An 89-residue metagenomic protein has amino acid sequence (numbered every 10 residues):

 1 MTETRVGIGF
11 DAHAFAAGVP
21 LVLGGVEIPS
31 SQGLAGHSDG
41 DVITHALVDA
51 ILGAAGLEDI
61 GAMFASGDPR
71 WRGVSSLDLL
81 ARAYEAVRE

Functional and structural regions predicted by a protein language model:
T2, A16-P29: Polyampholytic, low-complexity intrinsically disordered segments
T4-D11: Short amphipathic
F10, G24, V48: Active-site flanking residues adjacent to catalytic metal/cofactor-binding acidic residues
H13, H37, H45: Histidine-centered active-site/metal-ligand motif
H13-A16, L52: Short acidic, Gly/Ser-rich segments with clustered Asp/Glu that frequently serve as metal-coordination loops in enzyme
I28-S38, S66-W71: A short glycine/serine-rich beta->alpha loop
G40-I51: Short alpha-helix carrying the canonical HExxH Zn2+-binding catalytic motif
A50-E89: Glycine- and Gly-Pro-enriched alpha-helical subdomains that act as flexible, kink-prone "lid/hinge" or packing modules
